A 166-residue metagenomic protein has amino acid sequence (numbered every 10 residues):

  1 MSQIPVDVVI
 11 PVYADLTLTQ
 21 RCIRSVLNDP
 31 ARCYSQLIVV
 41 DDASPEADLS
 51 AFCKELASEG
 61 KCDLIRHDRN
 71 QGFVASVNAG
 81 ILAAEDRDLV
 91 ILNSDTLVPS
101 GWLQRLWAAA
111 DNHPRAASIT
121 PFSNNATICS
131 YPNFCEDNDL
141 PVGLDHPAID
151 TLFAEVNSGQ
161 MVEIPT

Functional and structural regions predicted by a protein language model:
V6-L18, C22, D29-P30, V40 (+2 more regions): A conserved hydrophobic helix/loop-capping motif in glycosyltransferases and polysaccharide synthases
I23-R24, L49-S50, N78, D86 (+1 more regions): Short alpha-helix within the catalytic core of nucleotide-sugar-dependent glycosyltransferases
L27-R66: Acidic donor-binding segment of Leloir-type glycosyltransferases
R66-F73, V77: Short, acidic/glycine-rich phosphate-metal binding loop used to engage nucleotide
Q71, D95-L97: Acidic metal-phosphate-binding loop of nucleotide-sugar-dependent transferases
V74-A75, L82, N125, N138-T166: A recurrent flexible, glycine/aromatic-enriched loop bordering the glycosyltransferase active site that acts as
L89: Short aromatic/hydrophobic "clamp" motif used to bind/position activated sugar donors
L97-N138: Conserved donor NDP-sugar-binding/catalytic core segment of glycosyltransferases
